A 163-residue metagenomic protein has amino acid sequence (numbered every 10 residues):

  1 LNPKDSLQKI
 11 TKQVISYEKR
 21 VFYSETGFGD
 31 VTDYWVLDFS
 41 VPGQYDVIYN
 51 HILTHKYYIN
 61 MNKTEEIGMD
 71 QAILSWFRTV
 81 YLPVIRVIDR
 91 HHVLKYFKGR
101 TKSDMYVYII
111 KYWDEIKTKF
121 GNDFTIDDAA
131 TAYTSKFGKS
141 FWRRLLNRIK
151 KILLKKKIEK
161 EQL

Functional and structural regions predicted by a protein language model:
L1-L163: Regulatory N- and C-terminal appendages and interdomain linkers associated with kinase/kinase-like NTP transferase
